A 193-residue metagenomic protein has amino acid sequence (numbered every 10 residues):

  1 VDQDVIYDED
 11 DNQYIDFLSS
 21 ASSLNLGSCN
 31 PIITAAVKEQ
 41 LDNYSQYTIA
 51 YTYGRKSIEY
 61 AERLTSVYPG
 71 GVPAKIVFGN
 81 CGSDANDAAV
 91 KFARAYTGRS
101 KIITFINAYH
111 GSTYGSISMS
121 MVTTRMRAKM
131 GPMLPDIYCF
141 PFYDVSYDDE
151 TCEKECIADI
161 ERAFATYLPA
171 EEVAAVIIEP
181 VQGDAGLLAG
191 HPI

Functional and structural regions predicted by a protein language model:
V1-D16: Active-site and channel-lining beta-strand-loop segments that bind or position nucleotide-derived/phosphorylated
E9, F105, I178-E179: Generic beta-strand/beta-sheet core signal
Q13-R99, I103: Glycine-rich loop-to-alpha-helix module at the N-terminal edge of alpha/beta enzyme cores
I15-L18, P141, A175-Q182: Short beta-strands and strand-loop turn motifs
L24-L26, Y53, S146-Y147, G183-A185: Short, small-residue-enriched loops and turns at beta-alpha junctions that line or gate enzyme active sites
Y51-R55, T151-A158, A189: Conserved phosphate-coordination/catalytic loops
E62-A175: PLP-dependent aspartate aminotransferase-fold enzymes
C156, V181-I193: Active-site core of PLP-dependent enzymes with the aminotransferase class I/II
